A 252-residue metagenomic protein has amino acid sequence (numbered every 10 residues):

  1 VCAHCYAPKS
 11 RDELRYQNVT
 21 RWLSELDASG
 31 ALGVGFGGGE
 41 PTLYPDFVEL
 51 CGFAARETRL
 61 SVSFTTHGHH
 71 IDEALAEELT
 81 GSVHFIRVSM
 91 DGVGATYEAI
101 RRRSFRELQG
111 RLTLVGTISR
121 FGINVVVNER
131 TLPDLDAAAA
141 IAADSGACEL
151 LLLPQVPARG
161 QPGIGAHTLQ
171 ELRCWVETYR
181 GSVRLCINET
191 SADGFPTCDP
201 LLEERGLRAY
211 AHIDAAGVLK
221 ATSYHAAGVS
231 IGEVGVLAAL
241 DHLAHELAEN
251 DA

Functional and structural regions predicted by a protein language model:
V1-E77, S82: Conserved alpha-helical substructure of the radical SAM core
K9, L26, S104, A142 (+2 more regions): Alpha-helix boundary/capping residues
L14, S89, A95-V234: Radical SAM enzyme [4Fe-4S]-AdoMet core and its adjacent flexible, acidic and glycine-rich loops/tails across
L23, C51, L112, A139 (+3 more regions): A generic alpha-helix structural signal
P41, H69, D91, N128-E129: Short, surface-exposed acidic/glycine-rich loop or hinge patches that mediate macromolecular interfaces
E78, T96, E171, A239-H242: Exposed alpha-helical structural elements
H225-A252: Membrane-interface junctions of multi-pass transporters
